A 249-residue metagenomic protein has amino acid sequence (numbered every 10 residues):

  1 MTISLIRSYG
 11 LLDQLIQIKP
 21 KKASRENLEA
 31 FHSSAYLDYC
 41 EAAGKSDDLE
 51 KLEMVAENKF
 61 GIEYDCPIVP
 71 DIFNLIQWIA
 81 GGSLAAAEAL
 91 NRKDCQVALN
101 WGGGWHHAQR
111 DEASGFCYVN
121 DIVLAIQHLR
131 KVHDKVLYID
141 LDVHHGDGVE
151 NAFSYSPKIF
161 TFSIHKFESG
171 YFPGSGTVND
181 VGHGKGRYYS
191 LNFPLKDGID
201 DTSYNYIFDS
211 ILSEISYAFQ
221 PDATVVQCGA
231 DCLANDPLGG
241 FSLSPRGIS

Functional and structural regions predicted by a protein language model:
M1-A35: N-terminal low-complexity, Ser/Thr- and acidic-residue-enriched intrinsically disordered segments
Y39-A43, D47-S249: A general "terminal functional-core" signal
